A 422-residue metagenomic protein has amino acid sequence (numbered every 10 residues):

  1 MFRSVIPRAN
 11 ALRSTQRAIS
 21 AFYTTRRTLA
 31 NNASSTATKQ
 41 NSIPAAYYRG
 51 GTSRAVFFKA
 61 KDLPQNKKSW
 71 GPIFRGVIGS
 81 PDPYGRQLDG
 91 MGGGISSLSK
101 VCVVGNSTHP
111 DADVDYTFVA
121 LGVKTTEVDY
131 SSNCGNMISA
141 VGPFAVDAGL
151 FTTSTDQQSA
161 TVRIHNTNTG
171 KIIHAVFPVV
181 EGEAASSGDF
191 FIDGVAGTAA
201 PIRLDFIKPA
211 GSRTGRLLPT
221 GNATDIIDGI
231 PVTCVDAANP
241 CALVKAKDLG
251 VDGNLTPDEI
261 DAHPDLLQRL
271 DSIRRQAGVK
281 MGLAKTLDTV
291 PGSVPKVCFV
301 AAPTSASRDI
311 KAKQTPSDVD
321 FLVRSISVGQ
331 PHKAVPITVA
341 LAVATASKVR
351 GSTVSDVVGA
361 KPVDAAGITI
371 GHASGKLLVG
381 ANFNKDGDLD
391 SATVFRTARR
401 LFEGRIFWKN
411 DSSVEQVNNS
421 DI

Functional and structural regions predicted by a protein language model:
M1-A37: N-terminal mitochondrial targeting presequence
F2, L29-I422: A glycine-rich beta-to-alpha transition motif near the start of alpha/beta enzyme domains, typified by
